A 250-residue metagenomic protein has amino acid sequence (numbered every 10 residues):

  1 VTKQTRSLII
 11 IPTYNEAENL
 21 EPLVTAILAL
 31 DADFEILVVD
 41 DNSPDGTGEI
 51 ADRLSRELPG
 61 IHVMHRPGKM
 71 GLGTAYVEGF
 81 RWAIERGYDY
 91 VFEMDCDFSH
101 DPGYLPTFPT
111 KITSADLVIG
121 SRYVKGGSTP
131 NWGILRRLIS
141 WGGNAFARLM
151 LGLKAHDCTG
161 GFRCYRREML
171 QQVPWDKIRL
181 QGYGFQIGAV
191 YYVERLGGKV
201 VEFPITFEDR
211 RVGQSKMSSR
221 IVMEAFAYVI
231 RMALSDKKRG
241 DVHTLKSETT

Functional and structural regions predicted by a protein language model:
V1-A26: N-proximal low-complexity "stem/linker" segments adjacent to membrane-targeting elements
V1-S7, A145, M150-L153, W175-T250: Hydrophobic helical membrane-anchoring modules
I11, F34-S43, M64-H65, M94: Short beta-strand/loop segment that forms part of the nucleotide-sugar
E18-P22, D45-L54: Acidic helix N-cap motif at the loop->helix transition within catalytic regions of sugar-transfer enzymes
T25-F34: Short, acidic, metal-binding catalytic loop of nucleotide-sugar glycosyltransferases
D40-E49, F98: A conserved acidic beta->alpha catalytic loop
H62-E85, Y90, P102-Y183, R210-A225: Acceptor/aglycone-binding surface of glycosyltransferases and processive sugar-polymer synthases
E93, I119-S121, F203-I205: Short glycine/serine/threonine-enriched helix-capping/active-site loop that flanks the nucleotide-sugar donor pocket
